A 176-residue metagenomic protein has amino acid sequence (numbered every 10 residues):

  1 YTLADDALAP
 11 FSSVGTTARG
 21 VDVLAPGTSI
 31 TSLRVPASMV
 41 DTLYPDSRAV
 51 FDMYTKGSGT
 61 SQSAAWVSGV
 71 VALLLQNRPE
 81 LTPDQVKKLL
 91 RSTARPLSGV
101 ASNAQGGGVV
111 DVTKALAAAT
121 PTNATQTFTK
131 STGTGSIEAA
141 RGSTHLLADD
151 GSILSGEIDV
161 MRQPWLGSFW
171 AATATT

Functional and structural regions predicted by a protein language model:
Y1-R19, A25-M53, G57-T60, Q76-K88 (+1 more regions): Topogenic and prosegment regions of secretory-pathway hydrolases and membrane enzymes
A64-P79: Short, small-residue alpha-helix embedded
